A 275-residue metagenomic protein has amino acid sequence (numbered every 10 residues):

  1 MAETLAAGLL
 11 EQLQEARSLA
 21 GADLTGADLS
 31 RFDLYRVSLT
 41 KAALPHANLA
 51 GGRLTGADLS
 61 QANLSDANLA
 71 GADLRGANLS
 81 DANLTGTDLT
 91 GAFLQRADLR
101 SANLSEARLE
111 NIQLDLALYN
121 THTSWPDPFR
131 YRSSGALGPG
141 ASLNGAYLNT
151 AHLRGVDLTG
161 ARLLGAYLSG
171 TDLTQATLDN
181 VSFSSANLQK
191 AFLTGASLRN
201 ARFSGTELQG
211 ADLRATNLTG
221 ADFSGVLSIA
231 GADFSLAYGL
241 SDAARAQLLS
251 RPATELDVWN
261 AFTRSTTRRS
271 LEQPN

Functional and structural regions predicted by a protein language model:
M1-N275: Tandem repeat scaffolds
